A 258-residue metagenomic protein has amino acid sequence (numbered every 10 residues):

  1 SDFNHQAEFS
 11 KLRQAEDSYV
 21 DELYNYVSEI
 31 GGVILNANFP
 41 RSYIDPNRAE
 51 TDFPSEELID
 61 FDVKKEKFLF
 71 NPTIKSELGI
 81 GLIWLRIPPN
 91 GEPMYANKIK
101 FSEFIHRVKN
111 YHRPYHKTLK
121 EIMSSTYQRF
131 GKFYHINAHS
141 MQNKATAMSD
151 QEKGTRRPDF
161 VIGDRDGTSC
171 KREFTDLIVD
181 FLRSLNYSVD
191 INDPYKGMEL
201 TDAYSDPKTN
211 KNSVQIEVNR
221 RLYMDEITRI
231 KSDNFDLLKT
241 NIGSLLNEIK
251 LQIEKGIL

Functional and structural regions predicted by a protein language model:
S1-H135, S140-L258: N-terminal catalytic or cofactor-binding beta/alpha core of small enzyme domains
